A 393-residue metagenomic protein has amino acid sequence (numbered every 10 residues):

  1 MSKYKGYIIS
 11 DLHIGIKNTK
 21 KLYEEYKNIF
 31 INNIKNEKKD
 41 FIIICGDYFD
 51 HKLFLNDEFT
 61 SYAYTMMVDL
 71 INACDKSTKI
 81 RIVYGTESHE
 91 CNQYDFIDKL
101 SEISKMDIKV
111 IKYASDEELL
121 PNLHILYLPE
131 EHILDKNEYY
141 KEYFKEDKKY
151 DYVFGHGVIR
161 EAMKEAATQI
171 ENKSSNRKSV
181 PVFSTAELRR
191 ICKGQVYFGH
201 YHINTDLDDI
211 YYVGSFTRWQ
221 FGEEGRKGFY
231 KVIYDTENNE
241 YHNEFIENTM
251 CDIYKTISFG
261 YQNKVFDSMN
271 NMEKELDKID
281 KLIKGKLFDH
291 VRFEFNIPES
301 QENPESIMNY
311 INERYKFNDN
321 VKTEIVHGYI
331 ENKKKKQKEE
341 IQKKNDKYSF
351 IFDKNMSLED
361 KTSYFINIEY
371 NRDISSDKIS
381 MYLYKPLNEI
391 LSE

Functional and structural regions predicted by a protein language model:
M1-T65, K76-S77, Y139-K149, N371-D373 (+2 more regions): N-terminal active-site segment of His-dependent metallophosphoesterases
Y4, E25, F41, F54-Y211 (+1 more regions): His/Asp/Glu-rich metal-coordinating catalytic cores of metallo-dependent phosphodiesterases/hydrolases acting on
I8, I44, I82, V153 (+1 more regions): Structural beta-sheet core signal
G15, F49-K52, E131-D135, R160-A162 (+1 more regions): Short acidic, S/G/P-rich loop/turn micro-motifs used as interaction or catalytic elements
Y23-I31, F59-D69, Y140-K141, P181-V182 (+2 more regions): Well-ordered, non-membrane alpha-helical segments in soluble/globular domains
K35, L119, K136-E146, M272 (+1 more regions): Short amphipathic alpha-helix with an adjacent loop that forms part of the alpha/beta core around
N204-T205, V213-K227, K231-Y234, E240-Y241: Eukaryote-biased recognition of electropositive, low-complexity segments and basic polyanion/acidic-motif-binding
Y234-E393: Accessory, non-catalytic peripheral segments of nucleic-acid enzymes
